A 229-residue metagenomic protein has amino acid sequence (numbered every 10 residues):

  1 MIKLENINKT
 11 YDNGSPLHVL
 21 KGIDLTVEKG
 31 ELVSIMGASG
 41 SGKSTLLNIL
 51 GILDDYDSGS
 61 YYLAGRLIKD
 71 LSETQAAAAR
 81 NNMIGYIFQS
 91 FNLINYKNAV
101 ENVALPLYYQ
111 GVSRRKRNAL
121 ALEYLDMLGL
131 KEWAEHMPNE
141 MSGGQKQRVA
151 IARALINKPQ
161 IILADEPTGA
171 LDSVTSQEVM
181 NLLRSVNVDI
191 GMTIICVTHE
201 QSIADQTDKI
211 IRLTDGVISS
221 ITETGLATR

Functional and structural regions predicted by a protein language model:
I2-L213: ABC family nucleotide-binding domain
K209, V217-R229: Conserved beta-strand-loop-alpha-helix hinge in the C-terminal portion of ABC ATPase nucleotide-binding domains
